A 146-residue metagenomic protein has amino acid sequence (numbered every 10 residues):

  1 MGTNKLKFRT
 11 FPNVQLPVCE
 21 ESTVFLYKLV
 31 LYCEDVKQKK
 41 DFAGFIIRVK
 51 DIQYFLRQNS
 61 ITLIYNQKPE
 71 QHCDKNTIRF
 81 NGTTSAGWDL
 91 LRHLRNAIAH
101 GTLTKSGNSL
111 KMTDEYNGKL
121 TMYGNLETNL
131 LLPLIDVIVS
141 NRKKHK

Functional and structural regions predicted by a protein language model:
M1-K146: Amphipathic alpha-helical interface elements
